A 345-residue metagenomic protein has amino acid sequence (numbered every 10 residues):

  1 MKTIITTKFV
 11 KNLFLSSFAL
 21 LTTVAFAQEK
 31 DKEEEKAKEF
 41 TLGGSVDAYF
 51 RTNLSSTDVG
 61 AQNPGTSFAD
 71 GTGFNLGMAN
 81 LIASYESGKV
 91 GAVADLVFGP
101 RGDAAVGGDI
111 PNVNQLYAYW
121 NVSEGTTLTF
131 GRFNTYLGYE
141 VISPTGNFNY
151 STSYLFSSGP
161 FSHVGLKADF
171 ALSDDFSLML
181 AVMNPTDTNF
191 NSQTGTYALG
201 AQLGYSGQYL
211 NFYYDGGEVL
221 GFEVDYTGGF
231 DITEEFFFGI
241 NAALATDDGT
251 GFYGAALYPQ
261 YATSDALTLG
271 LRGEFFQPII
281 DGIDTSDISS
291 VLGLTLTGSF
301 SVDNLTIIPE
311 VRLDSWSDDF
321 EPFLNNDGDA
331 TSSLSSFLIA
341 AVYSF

Functional and structural regions predicted by a protein language model:
M1-K36: Cleavable N-terminal export/targeting peptides
S17-F18, T23-V24, L178, G207 (+2 more regions): Compositionally biased regions
Q28-L42, K89, E124-G125, D175 (+3 more regions): Short loop/turn motifs that connect adjacent beta-strands in outer-membrane beta-barrel proteins
E35-S56, T66-D187, G195, L203-L210 (+2 more regions): Outer membrane beta-barrel
T57-A61: Short glycine-rich His-centered loop
P64-A69, G102-G108, S206-F212, G216-F345: Outer-membrane beta-barrel pore domains
P160, N191-A198, Q202, D215-E223: Short, contiguous, pocket-lining structural segments that sit at or immediately flank catalytic/ligand-binding sites
